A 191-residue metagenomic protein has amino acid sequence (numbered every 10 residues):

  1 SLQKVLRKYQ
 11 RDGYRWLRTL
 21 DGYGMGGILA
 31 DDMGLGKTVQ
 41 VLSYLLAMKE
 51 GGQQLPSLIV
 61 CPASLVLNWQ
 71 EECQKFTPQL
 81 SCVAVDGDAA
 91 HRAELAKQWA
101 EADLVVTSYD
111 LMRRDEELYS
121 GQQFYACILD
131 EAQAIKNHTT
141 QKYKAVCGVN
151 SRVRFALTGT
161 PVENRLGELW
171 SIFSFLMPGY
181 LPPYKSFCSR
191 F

Functional and structural regions predicted by a protein language model:
S1-F191: ASCE P-loop NTPase motor core, strongest for the SF2 helicase catalytic module
